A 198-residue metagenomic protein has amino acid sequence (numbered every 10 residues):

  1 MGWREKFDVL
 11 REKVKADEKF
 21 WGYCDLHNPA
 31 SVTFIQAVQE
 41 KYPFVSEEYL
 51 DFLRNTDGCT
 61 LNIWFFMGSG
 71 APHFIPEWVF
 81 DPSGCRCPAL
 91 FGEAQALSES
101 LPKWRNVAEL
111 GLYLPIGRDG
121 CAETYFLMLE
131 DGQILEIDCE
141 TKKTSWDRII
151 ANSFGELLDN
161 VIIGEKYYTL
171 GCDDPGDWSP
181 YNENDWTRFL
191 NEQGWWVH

Functional and structural regions predicted by a protein language model:
M1-C121, D173, L190-H198: A surface-exposed partner-binding patch
W3, F7, S83, C87-L90 (+3 more regions): Intrinsic-disorder-associated interaction segments
K41-F44, L129-Q133: Generic structural signal for short, solvent-exposed loop/turn connectors between secondary structure elements
C59, A122, Q133, I163-G164: Short loop/turn segments at secondary-structure transitions that flank enzyme active sites
G117-D119, E130, I137-E140: Structured loops at beta-to-helix junctions and adjacent beta-edge loops in soluble globular domains
E123-M128: Short, surface-exposed beta-strand/loop micro-motifs that present aromatic residues
I137-Y168: Compact, glycine/acidic-enriched structural inserts
I162-H198: Acidic, proline/glycine-rich low-complexity IDRs
